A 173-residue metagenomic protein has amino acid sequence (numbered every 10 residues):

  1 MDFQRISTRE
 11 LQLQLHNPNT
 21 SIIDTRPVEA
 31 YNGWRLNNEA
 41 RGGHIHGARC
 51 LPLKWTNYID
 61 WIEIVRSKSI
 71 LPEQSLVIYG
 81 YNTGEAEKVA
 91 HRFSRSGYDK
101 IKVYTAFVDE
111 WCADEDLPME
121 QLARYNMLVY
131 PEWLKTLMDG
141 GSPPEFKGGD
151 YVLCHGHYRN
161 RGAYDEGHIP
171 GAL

Functional and structural regions predicted by a protein language model:
M1-L173: Cytosolic catalytic domains that perform sulfur/thiol-centered chemistry
